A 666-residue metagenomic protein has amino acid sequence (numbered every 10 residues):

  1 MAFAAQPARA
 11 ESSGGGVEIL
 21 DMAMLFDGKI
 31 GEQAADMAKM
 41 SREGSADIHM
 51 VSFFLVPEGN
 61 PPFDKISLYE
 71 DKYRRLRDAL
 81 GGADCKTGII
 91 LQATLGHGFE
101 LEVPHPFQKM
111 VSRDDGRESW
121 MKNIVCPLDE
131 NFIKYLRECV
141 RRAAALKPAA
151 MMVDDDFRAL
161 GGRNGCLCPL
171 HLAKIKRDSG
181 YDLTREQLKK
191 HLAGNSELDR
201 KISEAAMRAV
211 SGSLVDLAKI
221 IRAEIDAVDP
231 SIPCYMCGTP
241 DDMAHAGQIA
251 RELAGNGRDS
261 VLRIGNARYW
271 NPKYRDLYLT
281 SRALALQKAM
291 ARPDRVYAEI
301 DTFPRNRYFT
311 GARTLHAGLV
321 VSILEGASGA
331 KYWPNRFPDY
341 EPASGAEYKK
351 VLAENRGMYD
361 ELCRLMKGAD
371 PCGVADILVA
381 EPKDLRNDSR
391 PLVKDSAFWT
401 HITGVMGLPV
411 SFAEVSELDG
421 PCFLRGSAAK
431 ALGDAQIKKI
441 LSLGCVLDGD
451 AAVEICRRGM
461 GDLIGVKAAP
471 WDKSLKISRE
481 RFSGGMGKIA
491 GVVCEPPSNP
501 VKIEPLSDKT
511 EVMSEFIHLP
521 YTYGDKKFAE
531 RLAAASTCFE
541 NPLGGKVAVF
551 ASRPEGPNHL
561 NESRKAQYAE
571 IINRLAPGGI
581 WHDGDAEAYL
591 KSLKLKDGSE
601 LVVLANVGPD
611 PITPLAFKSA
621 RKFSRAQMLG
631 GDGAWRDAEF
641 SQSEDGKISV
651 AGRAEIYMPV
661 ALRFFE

Functional and structural regions predicted by a protein language model:
E11-S41: Boundary/entry segment of secreted carbohydrate-active catalytic domains
E18-K29, L55-Y69, E118-R137, L198-D216 (+5 more regions): The substrate-binding groove and active-site-proximal loops of carbohydrate-active enzymes, especially glycoside
G44, F53, A149, L160-G162 (+10 more regions): Hydrophobic targeting/anchoring helices
H49, K72-S119, A150-A159, S231-Y235: Glycine-rich, aromatic-flanked loop segments that form ligand/cofactor-binding clefts across common enzyme folds
K86-L146, Y181-R208, K219: Active-site-adjacent "subsite" loops/lids of carbohydrate-active enzymes
V153-R200, T239-M243: Active-site-proximal loop/short-helix segments that contain or immediately flank catalytic acid/base residue(s)
K394, T400-H401, F412-S416, R425-E666: A conserved amphipathic helix/loop scaffold that creates a polar/acidic microenvironment used either to coordinate
